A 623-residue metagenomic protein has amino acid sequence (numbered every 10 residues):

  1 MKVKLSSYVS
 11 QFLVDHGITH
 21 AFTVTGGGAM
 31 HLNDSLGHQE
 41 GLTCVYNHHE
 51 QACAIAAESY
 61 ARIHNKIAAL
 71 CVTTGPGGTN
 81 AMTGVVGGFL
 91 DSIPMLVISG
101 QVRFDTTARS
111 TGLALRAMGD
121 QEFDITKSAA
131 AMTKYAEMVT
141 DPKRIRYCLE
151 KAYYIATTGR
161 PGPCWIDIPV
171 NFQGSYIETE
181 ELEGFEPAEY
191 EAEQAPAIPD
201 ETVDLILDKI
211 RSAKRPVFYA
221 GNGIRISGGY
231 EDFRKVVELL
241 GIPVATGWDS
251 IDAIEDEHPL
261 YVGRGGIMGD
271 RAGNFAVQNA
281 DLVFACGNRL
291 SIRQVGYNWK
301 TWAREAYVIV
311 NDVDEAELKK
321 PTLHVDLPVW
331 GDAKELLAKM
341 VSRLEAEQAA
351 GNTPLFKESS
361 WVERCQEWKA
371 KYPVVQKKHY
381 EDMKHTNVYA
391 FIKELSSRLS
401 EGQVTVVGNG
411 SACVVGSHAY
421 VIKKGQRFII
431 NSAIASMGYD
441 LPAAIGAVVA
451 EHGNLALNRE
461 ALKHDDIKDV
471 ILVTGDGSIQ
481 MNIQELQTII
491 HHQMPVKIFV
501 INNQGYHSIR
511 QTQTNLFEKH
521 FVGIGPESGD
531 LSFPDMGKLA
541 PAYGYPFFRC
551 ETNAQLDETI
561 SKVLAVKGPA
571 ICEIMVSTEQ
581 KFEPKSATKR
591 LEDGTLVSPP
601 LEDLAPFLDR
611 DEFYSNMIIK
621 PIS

Functional and structural regions predicted by a protein language model:
M1-E347, F356, R398-E401, I467 (+2 more regions): N-terminal alpha/beta PP-like core and its mobile active-site loop of ThDP/TPP-dependent enzymes
S6-T19, V24-G27, L32-Q39, Q366-K463: Active-site diphosphate/adenylate-binding microenvironment
V24-G26, V45-I55, L70-G77, T140-D141 (+5 more regions): Active-site nucleophile and cofactor-binding loops and adjacent substrate-binding regions of central metabolic enzymes
I98, A108-D120, I267, P321 (+4 more regions): Thiamine diphosphate
K143, E305-N409, N553-A554, K562 (+1 more regions): Phosphate/pyrophosphate-binding active-site segments
Y153, D204-L207, D232-F233, R271-G273 (+8 more regions): Generic recognition of flexible, low-complexity loop/linker segments
G184-P187, Q194, E345-S359, E451-D469 (+1 more regions): Intrinsically disordered, low-complexity coil segments
G221-I226, Y380-E381, H385, G475: Conserved short loop/turn motifs at secondary-structure junctions
